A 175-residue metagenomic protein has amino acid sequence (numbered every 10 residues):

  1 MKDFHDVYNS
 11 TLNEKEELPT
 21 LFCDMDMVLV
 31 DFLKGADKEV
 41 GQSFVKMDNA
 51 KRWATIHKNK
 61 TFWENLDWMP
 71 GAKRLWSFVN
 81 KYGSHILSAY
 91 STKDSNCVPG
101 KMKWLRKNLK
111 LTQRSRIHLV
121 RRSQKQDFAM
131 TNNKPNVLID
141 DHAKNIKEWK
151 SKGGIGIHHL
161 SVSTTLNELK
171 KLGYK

Functional and structural regions predicted by a protein language model:
M1-P19, W68, F78, K103 (+1 more regions): Charge-dense, intrinsically disordered terminal/linker segments
D3, V7, T11-K60, S151 (+1 more regions): Active-site neighborhood of HAD-like aspartate-dependent phosphohydrolases
T20, I117-K144: Conserved Lys-Pro-Asp/Glu-containing loop-to-beta segment of HAD-superfamily phosphomonoesterases, centered on
L29-L33, K38, S84-I86, K93-C97 (+3 more regions): Short catalytic/ligand-binding loop motif for oxyanion handling, primarily in non-cytosolic enzymes, centered on
D48, H57-I86, D94-P99: Short, acidic loop-to-helix structural element flanking the phosphoryl-transfer center in phosphate-processing enzymes
H85-S95, M102, R106-D127: A short, structured active-site edge motif that brings together acidic residues
K134-K171: Acidic, Mg2+-coordinating phosphoryl-transfer loop and its flanking beta/alpha structural elements, shared across
